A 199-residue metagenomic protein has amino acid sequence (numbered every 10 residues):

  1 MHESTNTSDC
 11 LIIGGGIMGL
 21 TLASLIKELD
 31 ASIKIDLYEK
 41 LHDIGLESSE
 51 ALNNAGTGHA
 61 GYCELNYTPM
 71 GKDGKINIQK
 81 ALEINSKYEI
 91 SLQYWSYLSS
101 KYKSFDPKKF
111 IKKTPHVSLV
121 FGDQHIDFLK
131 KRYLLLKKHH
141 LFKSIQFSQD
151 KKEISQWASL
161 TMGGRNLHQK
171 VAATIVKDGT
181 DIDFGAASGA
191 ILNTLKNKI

Functional and structural regions predicted by a protein language model:
M1-S8: A short, basic/flexible loop-to-alpha-helix module at the beginning of a structural domain
S8-D36: N-terminal Rossmann-like FAD-binding beta1-loop-alpha1 element of flavoenzymes
I13, Y38, L119-V120, K177: Short hydrophobic segments within beta-strands
K27-A51: Glycine-rich FAD pyrophosphate-binding loop
G56-Q156: Dinucleotide-binding Rossmann-like beta1-alpha1 core, especially the glycine-rich loop that anchors the ADP
V171-I199: Helical element adjacent to the flavin cofactor pocket in flavoenzyme catalytic cores
